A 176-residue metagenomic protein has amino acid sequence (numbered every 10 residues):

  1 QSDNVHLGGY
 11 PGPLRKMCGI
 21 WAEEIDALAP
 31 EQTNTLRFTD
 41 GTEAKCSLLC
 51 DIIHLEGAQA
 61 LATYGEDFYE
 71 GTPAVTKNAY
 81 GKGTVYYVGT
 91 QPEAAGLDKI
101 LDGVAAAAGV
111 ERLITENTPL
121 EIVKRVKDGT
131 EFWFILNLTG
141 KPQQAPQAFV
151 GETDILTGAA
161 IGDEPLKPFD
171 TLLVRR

Functional and structural regions predicted by a protein language model:
Q1-R176: A conserved amphipathic helix/loop scaffold that creates a polar/acidic microenvironment used either to coordinate
